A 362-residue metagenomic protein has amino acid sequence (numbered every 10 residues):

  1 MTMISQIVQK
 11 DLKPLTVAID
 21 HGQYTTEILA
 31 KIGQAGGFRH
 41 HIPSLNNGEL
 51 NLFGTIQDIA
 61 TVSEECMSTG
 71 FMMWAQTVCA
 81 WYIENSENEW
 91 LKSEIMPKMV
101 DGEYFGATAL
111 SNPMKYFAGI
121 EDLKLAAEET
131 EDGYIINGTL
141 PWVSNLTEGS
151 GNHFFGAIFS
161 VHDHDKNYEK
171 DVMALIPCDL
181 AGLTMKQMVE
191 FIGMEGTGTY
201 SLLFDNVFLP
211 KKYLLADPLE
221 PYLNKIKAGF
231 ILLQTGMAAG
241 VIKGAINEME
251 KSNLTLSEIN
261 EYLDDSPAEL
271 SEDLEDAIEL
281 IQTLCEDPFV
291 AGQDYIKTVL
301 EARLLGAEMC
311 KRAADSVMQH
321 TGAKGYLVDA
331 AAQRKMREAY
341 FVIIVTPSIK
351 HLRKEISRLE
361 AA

Functional and structural regions predicted by a protein language model:
M1-M73, A362: Amphipathic, small/basic residue-rich leader segments at the start of a protein or domain
L12-D20, L254, E275-E308, D315-L327: C-terminal helix-coil-helix/basic helical segment that borders enzyme active sites and/or dimer interfaces and provides
F38-H40, D101-P113, I158: A short, Trp-centered hydrophobic/proline-enriched beta-strand micro-motif
M67-E89, G119-E121: N-terminal glycine-rich flavin-associated loop
F105-E128: A gly/ser-rich beta-alpha-beta helix-loop segment of oxidoreductase catalytic cores
W142-L183: A short core secondary-structure module
V189-E275: Glycine-rich beta->alpha junctions and the first turn(s) of the following alpha-helix
A323-A362: Glycine-rich phosphate/cofactor-binding loops in nucleotide/flavin-utilizing enzymes
